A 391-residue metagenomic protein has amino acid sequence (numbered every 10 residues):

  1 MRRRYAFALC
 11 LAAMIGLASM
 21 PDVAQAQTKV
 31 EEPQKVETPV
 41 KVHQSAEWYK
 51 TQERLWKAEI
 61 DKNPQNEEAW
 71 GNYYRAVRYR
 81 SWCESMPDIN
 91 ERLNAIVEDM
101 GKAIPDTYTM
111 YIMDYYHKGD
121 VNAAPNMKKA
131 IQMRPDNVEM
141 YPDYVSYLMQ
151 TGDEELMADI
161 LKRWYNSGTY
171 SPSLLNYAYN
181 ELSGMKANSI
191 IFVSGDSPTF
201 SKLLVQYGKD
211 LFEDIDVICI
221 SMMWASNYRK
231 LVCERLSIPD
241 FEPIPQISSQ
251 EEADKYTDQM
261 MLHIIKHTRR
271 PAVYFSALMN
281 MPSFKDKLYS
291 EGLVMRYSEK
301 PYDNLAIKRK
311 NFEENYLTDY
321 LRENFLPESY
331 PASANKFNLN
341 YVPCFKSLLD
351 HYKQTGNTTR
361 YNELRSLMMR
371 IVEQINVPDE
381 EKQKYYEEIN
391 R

Functional and structural regions predicted by a protein language model:
M1-R4: Positively charged n-region of N-terminal signal peptides that target proteins for export
A8-S19: Bacterial N-terminal signal peptides
A18, A24-A26: Boundary at the C-terminal end of the N-terminal hydrophobic targeting segment
Q27-A187, F200, V205-R391: ER/secretory pathway lumenal C-terminal domains and tails of membrane proteins involved in glycoprotein biogenesis
F192-D196, I220-S221: Short His-Asn-centered micro-motif
